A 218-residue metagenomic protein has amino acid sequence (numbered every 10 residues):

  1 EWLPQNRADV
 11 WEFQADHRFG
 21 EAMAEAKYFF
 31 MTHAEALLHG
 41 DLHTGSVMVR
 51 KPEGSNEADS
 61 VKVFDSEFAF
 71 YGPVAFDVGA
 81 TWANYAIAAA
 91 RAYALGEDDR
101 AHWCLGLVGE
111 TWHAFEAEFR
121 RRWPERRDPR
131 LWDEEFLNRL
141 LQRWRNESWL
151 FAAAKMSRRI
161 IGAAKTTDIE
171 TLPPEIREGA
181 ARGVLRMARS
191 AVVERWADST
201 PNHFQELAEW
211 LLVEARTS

Functional and structural regions predicted by a protein language model:
E1-H39, R50-G54: ATP-dependent phospho-/nucleotidyl transfer catalytic cores
A34, H39, F70, V74 (+3 more regions): Secondary-structure capping and boundary motifs in well-ordered enzyme cores
A34-H39, H43-T44, E116-L131: An acidic intrinsically disordered interaction segment
T44-Y93: Catalytic activation segment of kinase domains across protein kinase-like and atypical kinase folds
A75-R127, A152-I169: Active-site activation/catalytic loop segments of kinase-like enzymes and analogous catalytic loops in related
G96, R100, R126-E147: Acidic, serine/threonine- and proline-rich low-complexity regulatory regions
E135-S218: ATP/Mg2+ or Mg2+-diphosphate-binding catalytic cores that bind nucleotide phosphates or diphosphates via glycine-rich
